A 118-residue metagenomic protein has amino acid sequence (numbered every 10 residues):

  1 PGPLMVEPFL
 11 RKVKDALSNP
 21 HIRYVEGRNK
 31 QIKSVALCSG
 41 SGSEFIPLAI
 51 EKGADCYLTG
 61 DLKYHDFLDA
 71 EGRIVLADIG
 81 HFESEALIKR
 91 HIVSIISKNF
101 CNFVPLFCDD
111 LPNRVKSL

Functional and structural regions predicted by a protein language model:
P1-L118: Active-site catalytic microenvironments in core metabolic enzymes, especially phosphate/sugar-handling
